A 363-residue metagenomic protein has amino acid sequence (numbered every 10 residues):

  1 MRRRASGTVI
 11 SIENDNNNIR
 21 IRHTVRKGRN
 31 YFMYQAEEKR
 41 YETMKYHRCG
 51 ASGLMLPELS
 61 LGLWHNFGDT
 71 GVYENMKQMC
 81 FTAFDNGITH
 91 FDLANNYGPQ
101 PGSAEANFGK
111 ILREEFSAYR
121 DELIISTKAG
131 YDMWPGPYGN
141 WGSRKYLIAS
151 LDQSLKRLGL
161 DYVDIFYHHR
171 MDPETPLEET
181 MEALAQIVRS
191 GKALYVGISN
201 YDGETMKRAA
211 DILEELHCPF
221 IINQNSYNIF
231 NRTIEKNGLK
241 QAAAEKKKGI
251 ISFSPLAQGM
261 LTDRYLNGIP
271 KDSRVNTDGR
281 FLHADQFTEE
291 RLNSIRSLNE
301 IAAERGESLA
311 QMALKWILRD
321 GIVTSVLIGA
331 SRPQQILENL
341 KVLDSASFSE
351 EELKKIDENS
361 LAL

Functional and structural regions predicted by a protein language model:
I19, K27-L123: N-terminal binding-site loop/beta-alpha segment at the start of enzyme catalytic domains that lines or forms
Y34-E38, T43, T175-L363: Beta/alpha (TIM)-barrel catalytic core signal, keyed to glycine-rich beta->alpha loops juxtaposed to Asp/Glu that bind
P57-L61, F91-L93, I125-T127, F166-H168 (+4 more regions): Hydrophobic faces of well-ordered beta-strands that scaffold small-molecule active sites in alpha/beta enzyme cores
W64-E74, P135-K145, E174: Active-site mouth loops of central-metabolism enzymes
F67-V72, N96-A104, D172-P176, G203-E204 (+1 more regions): Acidic-and-aromatic substrate-binding clefts and catalytic sites of carbohydrate-active enzymes
G71-A83, G142-R157, M206-K207: Short, acidic/polar
K156-P173: Active-site groove signature of glycoside hydrolases
